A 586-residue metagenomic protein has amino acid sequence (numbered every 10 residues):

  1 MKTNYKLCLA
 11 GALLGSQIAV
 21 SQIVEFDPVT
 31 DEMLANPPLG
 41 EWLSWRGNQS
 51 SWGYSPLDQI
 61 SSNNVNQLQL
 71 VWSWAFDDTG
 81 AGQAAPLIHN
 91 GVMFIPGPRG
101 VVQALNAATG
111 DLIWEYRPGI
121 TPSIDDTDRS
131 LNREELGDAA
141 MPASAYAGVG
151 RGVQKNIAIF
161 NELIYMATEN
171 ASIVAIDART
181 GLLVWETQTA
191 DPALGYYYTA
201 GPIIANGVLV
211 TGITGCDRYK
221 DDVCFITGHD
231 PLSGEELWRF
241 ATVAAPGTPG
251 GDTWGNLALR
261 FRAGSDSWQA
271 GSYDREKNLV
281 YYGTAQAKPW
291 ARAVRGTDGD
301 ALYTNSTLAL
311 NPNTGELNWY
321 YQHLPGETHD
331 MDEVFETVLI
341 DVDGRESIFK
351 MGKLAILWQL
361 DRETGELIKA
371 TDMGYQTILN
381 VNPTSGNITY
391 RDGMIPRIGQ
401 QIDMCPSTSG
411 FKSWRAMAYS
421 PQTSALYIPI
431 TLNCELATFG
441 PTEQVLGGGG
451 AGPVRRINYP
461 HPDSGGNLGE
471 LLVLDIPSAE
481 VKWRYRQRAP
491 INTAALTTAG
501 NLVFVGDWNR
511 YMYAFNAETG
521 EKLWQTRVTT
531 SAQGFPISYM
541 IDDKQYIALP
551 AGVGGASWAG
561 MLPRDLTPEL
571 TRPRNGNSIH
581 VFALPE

Functional and structural regions predicted by a protein language model:
Q22-F76, D111-Y146, L182-D191, E235-T242 (+10 more regions): Aromatic (tryptophan-biased) beta-strands that constitute blades/sheets of beta-rich domains
W42-R46, A81-V101, S130-S172, Y197-K220 (+8 more regions): Repeat-blade elements of multi-bladed beta-propeller folds
A200-S233, E327-V381, M394-C405, S409-W414 (+2 more regions): Repeat-solenoid scaffold signature
T211-F225, Y282-A301, Q401, L432-S464 (+1 more regions): Short, conserved, GDST-rich strand-edge loop motifs in beta-rich repeat architectures
I430-L432, I457, P462-E521: Loop/turn-rich, solvent-exposed surfaces of beta-rich toroidal or solenoidal domains
I537-E586: Blade-level signature of beta-propeller repeat domains, shared across WD40, Kelch, NHL, RCC1 and BNR/Asp-box propellers
